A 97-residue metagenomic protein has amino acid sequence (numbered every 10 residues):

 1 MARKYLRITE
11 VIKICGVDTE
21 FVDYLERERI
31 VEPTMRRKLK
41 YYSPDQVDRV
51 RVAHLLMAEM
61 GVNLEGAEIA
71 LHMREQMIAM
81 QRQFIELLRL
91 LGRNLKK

Functional and structural regions predicted by a protein language model:
M1, V11, D18-Y24: Short glycine/proline-centered loop/turn elements that form peptide/ligand docking sites
A2-Y5, K13, R27-E28, E32 (+2 more regions): Arg/Lys-rich, alpha-helical DNA-contact motif
V17-D18, K38: A generic "binding-loop/recognition-motif" signal
